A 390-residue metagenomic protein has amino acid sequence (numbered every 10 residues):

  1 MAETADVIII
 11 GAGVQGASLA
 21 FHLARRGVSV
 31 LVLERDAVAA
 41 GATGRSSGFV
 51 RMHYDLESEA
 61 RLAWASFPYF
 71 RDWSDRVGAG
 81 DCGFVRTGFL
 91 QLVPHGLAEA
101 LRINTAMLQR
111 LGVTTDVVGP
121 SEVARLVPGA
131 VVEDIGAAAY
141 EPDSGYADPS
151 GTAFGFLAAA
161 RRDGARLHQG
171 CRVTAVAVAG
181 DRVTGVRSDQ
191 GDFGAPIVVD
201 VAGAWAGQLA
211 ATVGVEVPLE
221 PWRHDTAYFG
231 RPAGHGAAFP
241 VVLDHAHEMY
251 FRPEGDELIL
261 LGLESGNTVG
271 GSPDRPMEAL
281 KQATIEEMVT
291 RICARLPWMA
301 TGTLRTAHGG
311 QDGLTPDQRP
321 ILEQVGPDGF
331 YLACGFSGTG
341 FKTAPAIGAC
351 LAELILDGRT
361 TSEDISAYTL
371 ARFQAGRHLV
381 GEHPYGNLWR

Functional and structural regions predicted by a protein language model:
A2-G13, L31: Beta1/beta-strand and adjacent pyrophosphate-binding region of the FAD-binding site in flavoprotein oxidoreductases
A24-T43: Glycine-rich FAD pyrophosphate-binding loop
G48-L126, E248-Y250: Dinucleotide-binding Rossmann-like beta1-alpha1 core, especially the glycine-rich loop that anchors the ADP
R61, Q91-A100, Y140-A158, M277-T284: Short beta-strand to alpha-helix junction loop
Y140-G194: Helical element adjacent to the flavin cofactor pocket in flavoenzyme catalytic cores
D192-P240: Central helical "cap/lid" subdomain
E216, R231-G329: Active-site lid/adjacent beta-loop-alpha segment flanking the redox-cofactor pocket in flavoenzymes
T290-R390: C-terminal catalytic lobe of FAD-dependent flavoproteins
